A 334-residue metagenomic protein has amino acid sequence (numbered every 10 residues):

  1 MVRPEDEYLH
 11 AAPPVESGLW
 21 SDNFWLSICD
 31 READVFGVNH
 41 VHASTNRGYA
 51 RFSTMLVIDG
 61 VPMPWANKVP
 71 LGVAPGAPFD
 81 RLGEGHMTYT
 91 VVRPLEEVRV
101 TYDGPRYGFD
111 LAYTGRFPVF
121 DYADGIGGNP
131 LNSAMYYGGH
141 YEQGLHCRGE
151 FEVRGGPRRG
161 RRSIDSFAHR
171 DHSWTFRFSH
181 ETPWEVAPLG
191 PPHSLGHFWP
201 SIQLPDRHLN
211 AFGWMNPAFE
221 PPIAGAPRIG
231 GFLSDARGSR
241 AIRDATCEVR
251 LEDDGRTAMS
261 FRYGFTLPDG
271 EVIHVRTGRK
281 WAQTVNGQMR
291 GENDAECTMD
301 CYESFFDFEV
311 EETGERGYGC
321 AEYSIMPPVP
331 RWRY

Functional and structural regions predicted by a protein language model:
M1-Y334: Structured soluble/peripheral alpha/beta segments that form catalytic or ligand/cofactor-binding pockets
